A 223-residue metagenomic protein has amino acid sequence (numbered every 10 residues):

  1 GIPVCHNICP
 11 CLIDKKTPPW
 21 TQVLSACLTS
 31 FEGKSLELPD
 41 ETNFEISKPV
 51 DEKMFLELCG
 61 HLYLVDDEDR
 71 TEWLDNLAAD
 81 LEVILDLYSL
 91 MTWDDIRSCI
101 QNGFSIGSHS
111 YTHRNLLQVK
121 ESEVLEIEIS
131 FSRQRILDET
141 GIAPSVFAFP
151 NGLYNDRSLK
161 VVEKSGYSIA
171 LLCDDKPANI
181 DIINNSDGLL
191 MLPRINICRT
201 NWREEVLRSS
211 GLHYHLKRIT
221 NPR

Functional and structural regions predicted by a protein language model:
G1-V4, K15-L38, F44, Q101 (+3 more regions): C-terminal active-site subregion of NodB/CE4 polysaccharide deacetylases
I8-I13: Short beta-alpha junction loops
K16-N102: Extended, charge-rich helix/loop segments that form flexible, surface "patches" used to engage negatively charged
D51-K53, S110-L116: N-terminal-biased segments
W73-N76, I106-T112: Short, basic/glycine-rich phosphate-binding loops at helix/coil junctions that contact nucleotide phosphates
